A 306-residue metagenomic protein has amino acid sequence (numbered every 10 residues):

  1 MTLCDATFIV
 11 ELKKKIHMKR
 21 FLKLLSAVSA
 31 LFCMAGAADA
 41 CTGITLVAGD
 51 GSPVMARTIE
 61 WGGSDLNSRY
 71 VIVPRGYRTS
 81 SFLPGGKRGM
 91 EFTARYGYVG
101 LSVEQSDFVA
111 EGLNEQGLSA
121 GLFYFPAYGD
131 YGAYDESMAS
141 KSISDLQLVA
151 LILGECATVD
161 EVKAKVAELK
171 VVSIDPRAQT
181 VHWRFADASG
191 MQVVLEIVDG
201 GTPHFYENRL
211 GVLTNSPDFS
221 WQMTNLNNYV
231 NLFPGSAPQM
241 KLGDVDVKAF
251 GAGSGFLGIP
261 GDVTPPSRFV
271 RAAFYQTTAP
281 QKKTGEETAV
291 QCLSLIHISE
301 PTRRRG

Functional and structural regions predicted by a protein language model:
M1-H17: Short, Lys/Arg-enriched N-terminal segments with co-localized hydrophobic residues within the first ~10-30 amino acids
H17-L25: Bacterial N-terminal signal peptides that target proteins for export
S26-M34: Bacterial N-terminal signal peptides
A40-S137, R177: A contiguous strand-loop segment
Y77-L83, A133-L169: Compact, glycine/acidic-enriched structural inserts
R177-F233: Extended amphipathic alpha-helical segments with heptad-repeat/coiled-coil character used for oligomerization, fusion
N225-K283: Long, charge-rich alpha-helical interaction segments
I296-G306: Residue-level detector of conserved catalytic or cofactor/ligand-binding positions in enzyme active sites
